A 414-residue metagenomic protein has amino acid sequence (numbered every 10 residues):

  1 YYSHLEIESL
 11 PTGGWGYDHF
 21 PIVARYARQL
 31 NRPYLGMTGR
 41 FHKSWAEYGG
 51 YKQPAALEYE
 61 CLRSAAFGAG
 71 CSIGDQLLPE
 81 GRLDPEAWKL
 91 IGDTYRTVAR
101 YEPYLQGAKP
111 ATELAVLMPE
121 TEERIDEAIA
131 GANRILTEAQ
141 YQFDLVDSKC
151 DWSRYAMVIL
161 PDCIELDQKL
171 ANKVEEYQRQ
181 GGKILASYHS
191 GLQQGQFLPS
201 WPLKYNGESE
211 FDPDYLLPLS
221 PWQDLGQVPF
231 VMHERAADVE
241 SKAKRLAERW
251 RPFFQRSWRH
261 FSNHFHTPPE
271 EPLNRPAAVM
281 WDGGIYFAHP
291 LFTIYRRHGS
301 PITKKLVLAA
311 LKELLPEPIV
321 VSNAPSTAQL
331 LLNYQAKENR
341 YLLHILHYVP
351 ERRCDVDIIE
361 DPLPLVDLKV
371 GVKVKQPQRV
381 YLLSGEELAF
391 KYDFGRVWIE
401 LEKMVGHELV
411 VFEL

Functional and structural regions predicted by a protein language model:
Y1-L414: Carbohydrate-binding surfaces of carbohydrate-active enzymes
